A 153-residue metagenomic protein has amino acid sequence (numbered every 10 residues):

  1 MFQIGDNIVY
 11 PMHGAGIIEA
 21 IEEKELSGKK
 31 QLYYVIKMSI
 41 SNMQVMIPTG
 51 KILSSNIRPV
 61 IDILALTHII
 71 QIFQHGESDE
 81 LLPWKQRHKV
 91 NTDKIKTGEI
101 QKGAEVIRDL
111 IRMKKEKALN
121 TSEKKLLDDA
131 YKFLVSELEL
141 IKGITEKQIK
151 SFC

Functional and structural regions predicted by a protein language model:
M1-S55: A positional/architectural concept
G50-C153: Charge/polar-rich, low-complexity and marginally structured segments
